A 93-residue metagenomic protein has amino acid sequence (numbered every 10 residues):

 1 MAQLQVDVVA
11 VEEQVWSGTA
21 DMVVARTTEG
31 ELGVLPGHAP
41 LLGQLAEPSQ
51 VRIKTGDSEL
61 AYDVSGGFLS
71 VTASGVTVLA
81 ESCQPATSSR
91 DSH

Functional and structural regions predicted by a protein language model:
Q5, V9-S92: Compact, glycine-rich, soluble single-domain proteins
